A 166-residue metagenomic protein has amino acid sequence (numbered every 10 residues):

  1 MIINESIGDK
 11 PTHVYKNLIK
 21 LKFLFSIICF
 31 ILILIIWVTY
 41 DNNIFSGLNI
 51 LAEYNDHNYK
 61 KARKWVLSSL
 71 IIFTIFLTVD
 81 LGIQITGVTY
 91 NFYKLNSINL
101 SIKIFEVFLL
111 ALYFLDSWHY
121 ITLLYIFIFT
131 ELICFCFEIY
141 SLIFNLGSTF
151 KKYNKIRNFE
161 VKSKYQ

Functional and structural regions predicted by a protein language model:
I3, I7, P11-N43, N55-K64 (+1 more regions): Eukaryotic polytopic
I44-L51: Membrane-interface helix termini and inter-helical loops of multi-pass transporters
S68-S69: Early transmembrane hairpin module of multi-pass membrane proteins
I72-I75: Hydrophobic cores of alpha-helical transmembrane segments in multi-pass integral membrane proteins
